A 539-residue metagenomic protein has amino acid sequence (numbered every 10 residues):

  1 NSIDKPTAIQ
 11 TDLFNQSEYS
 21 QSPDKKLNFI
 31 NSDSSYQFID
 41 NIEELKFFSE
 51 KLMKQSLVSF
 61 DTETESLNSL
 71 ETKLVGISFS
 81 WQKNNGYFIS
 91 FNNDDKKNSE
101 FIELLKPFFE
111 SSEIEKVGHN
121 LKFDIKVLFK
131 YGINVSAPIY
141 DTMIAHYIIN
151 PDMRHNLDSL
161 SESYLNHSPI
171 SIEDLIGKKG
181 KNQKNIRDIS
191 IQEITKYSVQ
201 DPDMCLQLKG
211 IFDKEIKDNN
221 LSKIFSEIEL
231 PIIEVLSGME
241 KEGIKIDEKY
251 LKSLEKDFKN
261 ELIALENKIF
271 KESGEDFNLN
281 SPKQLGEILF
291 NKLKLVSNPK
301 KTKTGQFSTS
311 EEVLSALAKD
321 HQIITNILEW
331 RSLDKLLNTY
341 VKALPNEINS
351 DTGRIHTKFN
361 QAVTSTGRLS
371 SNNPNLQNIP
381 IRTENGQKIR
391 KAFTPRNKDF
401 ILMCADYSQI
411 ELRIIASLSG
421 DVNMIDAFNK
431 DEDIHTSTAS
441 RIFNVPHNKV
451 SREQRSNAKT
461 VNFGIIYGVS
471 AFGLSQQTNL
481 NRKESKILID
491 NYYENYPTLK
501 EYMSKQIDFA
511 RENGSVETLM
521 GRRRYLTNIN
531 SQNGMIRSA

Functional and structural regions predicted by a protein language model:
N1-N92, H119-L121, V135-S136, D152-N156 (+11 more regions): Conserved "right-hand" nucleotidyltransferase catalytic core of DNA-directed polymerases
N98-E113: Short, basic/hydrophobic alpha-helical segments
F129-I139, M153-S159, D421-I425: A short alpha->loop->secondary-structure connector
N134-N150, D431-H435: Conserved beta-strand -> loop -> alpha-helix junction used to position metal-binding or nucleic-acid-contacting
H167-D174, R511, S515-N528: Proline-centered turn/helix-capping motifs that create local helix->coil transitions or kinks
K398, Q409-N448: Basic, low-complexity segments
K430-Q454, L519-A539: Generic long, charged, amphipathic alpha-helical segments
V450-G468: Amphipathic, charged-and-aliphatic alpha-helical interface segments that function as noncatalytic docking
